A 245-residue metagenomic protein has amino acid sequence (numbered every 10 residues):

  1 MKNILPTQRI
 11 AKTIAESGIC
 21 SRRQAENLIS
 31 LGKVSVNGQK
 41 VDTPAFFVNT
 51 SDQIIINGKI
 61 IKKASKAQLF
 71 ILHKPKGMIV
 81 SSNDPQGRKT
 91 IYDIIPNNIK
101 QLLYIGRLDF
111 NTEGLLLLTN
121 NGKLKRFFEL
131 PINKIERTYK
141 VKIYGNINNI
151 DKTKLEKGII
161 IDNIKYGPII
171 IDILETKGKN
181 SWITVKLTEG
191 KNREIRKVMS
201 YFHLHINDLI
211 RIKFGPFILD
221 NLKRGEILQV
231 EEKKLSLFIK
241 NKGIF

Functional and structural regions predicted by a protein language model:
M1-F245: Basic, flexible Lys/Arg- and Gly-enriched helix-loop patches that mediate nucleic-acid binding at interfaces with rRNA
